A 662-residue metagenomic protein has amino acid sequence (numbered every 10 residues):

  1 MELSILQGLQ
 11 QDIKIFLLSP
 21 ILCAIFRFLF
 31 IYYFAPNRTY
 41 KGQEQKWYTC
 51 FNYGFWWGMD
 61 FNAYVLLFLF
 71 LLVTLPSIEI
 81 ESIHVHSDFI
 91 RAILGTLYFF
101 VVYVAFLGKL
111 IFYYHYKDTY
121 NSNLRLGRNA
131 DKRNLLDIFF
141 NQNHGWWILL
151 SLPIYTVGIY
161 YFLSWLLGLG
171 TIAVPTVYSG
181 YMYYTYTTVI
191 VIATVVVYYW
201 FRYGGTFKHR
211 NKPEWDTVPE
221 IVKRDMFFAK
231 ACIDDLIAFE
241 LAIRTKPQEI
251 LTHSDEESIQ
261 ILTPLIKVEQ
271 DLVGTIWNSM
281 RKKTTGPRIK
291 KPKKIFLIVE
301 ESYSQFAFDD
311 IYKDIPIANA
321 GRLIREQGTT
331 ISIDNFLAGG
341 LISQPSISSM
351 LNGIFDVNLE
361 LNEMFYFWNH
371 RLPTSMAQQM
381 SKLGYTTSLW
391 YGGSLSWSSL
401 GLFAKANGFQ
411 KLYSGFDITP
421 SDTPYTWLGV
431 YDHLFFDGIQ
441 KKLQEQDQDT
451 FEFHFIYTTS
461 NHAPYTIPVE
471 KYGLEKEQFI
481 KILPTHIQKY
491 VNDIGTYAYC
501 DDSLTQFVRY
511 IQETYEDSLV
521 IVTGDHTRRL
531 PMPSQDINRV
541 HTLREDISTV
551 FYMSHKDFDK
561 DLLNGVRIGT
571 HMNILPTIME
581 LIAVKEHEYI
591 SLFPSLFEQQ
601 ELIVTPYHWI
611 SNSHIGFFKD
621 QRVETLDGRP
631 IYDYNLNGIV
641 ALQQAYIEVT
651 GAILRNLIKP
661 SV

Functional and structural regions predicted by a protein language model:
E2-L251: Transmembrane and membrane-interface helices of multi-pass, inner-membrane envelope-modifying transferases
S4, G8, N134, D235-A238 (+8 more regions): Exposed alpha-helical structural elements
T39-K46, Y116-L124, F140-W147, E249-P264 (+7 more regions): General structural signal for secondary-structure boundaries
Y40, E44, F70-T74, I78 (+14 more regions): A sequence-level detector of short, solvent-exposed, charge-rich linear segments
G58, I192, E257-I261, S534: Conserved acidic functional residues
N134, N141, P219-M226, K230-I298 (+1 more regions): Membrane/wall-proximal cationic-aromatic binding patches
L163-L167, L262, M380: Extended hydrophobic/Leu-rich segments
K267-V662: Solvent-exposed soluble domains appended to multi-pass membrane proteins
